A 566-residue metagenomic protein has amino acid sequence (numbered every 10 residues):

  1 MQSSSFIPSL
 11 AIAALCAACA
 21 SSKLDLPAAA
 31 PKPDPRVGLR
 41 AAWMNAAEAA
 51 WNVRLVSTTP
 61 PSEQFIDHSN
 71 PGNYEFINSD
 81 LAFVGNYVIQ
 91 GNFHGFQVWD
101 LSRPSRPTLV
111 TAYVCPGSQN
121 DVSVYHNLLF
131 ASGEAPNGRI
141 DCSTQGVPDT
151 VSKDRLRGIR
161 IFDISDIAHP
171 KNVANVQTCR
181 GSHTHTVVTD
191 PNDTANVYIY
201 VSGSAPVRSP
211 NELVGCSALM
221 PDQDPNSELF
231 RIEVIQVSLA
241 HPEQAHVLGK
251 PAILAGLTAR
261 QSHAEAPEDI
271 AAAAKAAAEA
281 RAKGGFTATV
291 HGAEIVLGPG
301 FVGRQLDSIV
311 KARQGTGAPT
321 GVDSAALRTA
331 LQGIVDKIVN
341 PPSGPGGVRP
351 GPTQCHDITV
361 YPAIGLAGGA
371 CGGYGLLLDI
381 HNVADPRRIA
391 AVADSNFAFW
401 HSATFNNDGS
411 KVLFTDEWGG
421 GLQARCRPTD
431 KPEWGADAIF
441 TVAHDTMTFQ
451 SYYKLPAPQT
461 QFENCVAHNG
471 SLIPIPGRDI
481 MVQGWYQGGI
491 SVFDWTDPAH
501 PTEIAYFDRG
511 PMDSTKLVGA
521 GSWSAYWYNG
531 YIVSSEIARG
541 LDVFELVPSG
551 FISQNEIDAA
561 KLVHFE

Functional and structural regions predicted by a protein language model:
M1-S5: Positively charged n-region of N-terminal signal peptides that target proteins for export
P8-A18: Bacterial N-terminal signal peptides
C19-E566: Feature marking well-ordered beta-strand scaffolds used for ligand recognition
